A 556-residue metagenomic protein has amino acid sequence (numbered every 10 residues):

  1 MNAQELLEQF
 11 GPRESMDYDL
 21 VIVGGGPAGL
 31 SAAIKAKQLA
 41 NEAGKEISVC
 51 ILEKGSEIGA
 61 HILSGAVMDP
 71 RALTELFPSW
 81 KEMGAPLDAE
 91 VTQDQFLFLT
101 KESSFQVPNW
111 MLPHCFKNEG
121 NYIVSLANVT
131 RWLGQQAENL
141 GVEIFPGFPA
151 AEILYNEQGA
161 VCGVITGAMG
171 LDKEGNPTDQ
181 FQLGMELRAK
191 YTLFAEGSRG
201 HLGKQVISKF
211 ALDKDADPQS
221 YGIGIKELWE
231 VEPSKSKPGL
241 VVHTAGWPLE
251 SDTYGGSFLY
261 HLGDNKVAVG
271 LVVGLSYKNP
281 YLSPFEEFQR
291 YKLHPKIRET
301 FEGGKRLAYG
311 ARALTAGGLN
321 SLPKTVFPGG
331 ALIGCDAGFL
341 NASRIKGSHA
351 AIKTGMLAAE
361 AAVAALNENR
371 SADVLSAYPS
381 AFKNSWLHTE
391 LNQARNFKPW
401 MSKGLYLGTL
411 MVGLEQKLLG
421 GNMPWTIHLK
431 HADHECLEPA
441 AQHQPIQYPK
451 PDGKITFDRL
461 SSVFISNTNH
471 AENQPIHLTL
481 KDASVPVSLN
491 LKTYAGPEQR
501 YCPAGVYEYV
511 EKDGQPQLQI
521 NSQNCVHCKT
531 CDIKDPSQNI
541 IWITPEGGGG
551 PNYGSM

Functional and structural regions predicted by a protein language model:
M1-V21, K35-C50, F98, L171 (+4 more regions): Extreme N-terminal leader/targeting segments of oxidoreductases
G25-G26, K54, L126: Glycine-rich Rossmann-fold phosphate-binding loop(s) that bind the pyrophosphate of adenine dinucleotide cofactors
G29: N-terminal Rossmann-fold NAD(P) dinucleotide-binding loop
K35, E46-C50, K54-S103: N-terminal FAD cofactor-binding segment of flavoenzymes
A127, R131-W132, Q136-E299, G338 (+2 more regions): Predominantly flavin-linked oxidoreductase catalytic cores and closely associated redox partners
A311-A342, S462-P475, V485-Y501, E508: FAD-binding beta-loop-beta segment adjacent to the flavin cofactor pocket
G338-R344, M356, E360-L405, Q519-N521 (+1 more regions): Active-site-proximal substrate-binding core of FAD-dependent oxidoreductases
K492-S522, K529-N552: Iron-sulfur cluster-binding cysteine motifs and their immediate structural context in ferredoxin-like electron-transfer
